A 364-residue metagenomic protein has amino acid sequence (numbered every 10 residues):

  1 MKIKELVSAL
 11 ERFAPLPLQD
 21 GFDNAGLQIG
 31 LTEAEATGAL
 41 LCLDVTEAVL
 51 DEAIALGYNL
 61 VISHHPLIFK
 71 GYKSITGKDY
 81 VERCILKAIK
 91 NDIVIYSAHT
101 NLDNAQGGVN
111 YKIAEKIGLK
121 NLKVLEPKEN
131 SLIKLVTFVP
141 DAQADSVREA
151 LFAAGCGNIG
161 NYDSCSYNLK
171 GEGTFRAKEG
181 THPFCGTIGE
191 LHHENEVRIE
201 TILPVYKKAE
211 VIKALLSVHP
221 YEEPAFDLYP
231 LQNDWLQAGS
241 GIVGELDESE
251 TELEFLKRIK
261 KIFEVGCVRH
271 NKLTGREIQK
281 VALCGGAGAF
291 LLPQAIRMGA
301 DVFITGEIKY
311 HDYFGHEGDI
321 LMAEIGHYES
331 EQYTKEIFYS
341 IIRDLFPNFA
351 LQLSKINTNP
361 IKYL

Functional and structural regions predicted by a protein language model:
M1-L364: Hydrophobic structural segments
